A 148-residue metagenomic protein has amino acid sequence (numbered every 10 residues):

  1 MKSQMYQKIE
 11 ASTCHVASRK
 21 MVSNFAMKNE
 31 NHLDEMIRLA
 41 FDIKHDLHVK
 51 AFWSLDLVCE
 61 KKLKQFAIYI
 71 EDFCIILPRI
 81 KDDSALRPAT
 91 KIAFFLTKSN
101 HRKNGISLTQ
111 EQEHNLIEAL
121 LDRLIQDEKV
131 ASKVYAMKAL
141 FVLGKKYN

Functional and structural regions predicted by a protein language model:
M1-N148: Alpha-helical scaffold domains
